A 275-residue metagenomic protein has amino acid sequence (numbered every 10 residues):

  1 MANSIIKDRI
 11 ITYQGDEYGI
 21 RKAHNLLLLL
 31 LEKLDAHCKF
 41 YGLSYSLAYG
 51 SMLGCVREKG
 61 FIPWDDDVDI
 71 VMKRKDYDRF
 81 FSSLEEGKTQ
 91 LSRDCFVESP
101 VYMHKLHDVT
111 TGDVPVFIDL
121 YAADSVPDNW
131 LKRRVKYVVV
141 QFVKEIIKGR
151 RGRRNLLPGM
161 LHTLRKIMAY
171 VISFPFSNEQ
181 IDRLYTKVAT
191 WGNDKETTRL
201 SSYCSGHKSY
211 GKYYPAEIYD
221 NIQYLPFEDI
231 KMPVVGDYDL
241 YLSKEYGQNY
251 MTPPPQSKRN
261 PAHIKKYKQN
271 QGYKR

Functional and structural regions predicted by a protein language model:
M1-N3: Short, solvent-exposed beta-strand-terminating loops
I5, R9-K39, L84-K136, P158 (+2 more regions): Conserved catalytic core of two-metal-ion nucleotidyltransferases
D35-V68, M72, E217, K244: Active-site nucleotide-donor binding segment shared across nucleotidyl transfer reactions
G50, G149, I172-F176: Short, flexible coil/linker elements and helix-boundary hinge sites characteristic of intrinsically disordered
R74-Y77: Helix N-cap motif at beta-to-alpha junctions
V138-R154: Short, cationic low-complexity segments
